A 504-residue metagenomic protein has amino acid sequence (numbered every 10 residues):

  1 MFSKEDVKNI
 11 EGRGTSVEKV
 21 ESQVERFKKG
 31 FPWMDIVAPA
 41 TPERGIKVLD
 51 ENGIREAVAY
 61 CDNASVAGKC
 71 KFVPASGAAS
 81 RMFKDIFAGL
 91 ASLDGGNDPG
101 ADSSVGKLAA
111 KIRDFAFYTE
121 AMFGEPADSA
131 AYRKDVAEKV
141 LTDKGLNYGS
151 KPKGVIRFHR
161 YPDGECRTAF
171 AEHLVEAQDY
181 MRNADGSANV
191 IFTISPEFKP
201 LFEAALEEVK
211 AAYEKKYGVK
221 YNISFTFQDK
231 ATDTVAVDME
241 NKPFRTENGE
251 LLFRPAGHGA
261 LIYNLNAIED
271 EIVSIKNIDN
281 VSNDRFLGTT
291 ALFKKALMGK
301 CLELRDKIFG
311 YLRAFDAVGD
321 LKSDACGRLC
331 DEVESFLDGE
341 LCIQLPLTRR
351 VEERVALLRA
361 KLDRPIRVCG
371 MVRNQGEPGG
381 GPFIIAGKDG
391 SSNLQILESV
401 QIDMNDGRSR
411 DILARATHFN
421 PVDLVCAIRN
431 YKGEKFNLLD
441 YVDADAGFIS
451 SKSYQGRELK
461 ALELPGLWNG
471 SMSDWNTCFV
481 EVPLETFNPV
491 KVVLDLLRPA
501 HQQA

Functional and structural regions predicted by a protein language model:
M1-W33: Polybasic, low-complexity association/targeting segments
F2, S16, V73, Y213-Y217 (+3 more regions): Hydrophobic cores of alpha-helical transmembrane segments in multi-pass integral membrane proteins
V7-I10, P32, I36-Q375, G380-I396 (+4 more regions): Domain-scale recognition of functional cores that engage charged ligands
D338-R367, G376-F383, S391-L397, D403-A504: Primarily single-stranded nucleic-acid-binding OB-fold modules
